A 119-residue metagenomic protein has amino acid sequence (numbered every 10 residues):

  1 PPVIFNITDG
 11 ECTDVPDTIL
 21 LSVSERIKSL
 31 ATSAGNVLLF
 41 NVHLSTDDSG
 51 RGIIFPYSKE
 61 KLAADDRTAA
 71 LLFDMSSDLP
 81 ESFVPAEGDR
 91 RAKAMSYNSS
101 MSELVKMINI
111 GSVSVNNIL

Functional and structural regions predicted by a protein language model:
P1-L119: Acidic, low-complexity intrinsically disordered regions
